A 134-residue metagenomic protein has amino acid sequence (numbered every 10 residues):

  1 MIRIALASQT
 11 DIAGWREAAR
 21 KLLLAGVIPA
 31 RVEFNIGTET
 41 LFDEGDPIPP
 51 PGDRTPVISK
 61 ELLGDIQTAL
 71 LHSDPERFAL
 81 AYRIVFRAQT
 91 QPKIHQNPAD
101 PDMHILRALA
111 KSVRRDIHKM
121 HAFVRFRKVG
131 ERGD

Functional and structural regions predicted by a protein language model:
M1-D134: Extended, well-ordered protein cores
